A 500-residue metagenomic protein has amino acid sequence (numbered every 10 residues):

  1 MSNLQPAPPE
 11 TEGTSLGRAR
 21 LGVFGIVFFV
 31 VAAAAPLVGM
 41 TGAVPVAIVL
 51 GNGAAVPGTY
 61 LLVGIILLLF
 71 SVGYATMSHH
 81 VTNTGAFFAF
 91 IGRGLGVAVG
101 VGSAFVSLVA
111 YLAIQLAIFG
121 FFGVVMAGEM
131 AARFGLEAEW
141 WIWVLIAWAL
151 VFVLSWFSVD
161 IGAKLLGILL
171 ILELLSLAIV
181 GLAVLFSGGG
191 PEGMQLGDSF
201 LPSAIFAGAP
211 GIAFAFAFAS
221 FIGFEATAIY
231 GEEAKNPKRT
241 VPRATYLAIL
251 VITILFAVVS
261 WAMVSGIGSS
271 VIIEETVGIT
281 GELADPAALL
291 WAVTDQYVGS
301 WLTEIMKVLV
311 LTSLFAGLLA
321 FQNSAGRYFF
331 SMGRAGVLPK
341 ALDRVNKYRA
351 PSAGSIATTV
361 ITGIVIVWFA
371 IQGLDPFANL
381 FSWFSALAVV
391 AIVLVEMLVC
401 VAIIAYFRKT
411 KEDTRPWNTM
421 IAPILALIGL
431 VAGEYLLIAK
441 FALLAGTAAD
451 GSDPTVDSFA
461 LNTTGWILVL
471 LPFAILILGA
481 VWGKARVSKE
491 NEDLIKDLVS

Functional and structural regions predicted by a protein language model:
M1-A55, L67-L68, V72, M194-S203 (+1 more regions): Membrane-interface "cap" regions at the ends of multi-pass membrane proteins
E12-A19, P57, R133-E139, I168-K307: Helix-loop-helix junctions that connect adjacent transmembrane segments in multi-pass membrane transporters
T41-W140, T463-A480, V487: Extracellular loop-to-transmembrane helix junctions
A43, L62, L387-V395, W417-S500: A generic transmembrane alpha-helix motif of multi-pass inner-membrane proteins
V46-P57, V124, G128-W140, D160-L170 (+4 more regions): Transmembrane helix-loop boundary segments of multi-pass membrane transporters
N83, V106-F121, F221, A226-A234 (+3 more regions): Membrane-helix boundary/coupling elements in multi-pass transport proteins
A89-F90, G96, G128-A132, A244-L319 (+1 more regions): TM-loop-TM module centered on a large, flexible mid-protein loop between adjacent transmembrane helices in multi-pass
W140-P191, A244-T253, A391-L394, K409-I428: Membrane-interface loop-to-helix entry segments
